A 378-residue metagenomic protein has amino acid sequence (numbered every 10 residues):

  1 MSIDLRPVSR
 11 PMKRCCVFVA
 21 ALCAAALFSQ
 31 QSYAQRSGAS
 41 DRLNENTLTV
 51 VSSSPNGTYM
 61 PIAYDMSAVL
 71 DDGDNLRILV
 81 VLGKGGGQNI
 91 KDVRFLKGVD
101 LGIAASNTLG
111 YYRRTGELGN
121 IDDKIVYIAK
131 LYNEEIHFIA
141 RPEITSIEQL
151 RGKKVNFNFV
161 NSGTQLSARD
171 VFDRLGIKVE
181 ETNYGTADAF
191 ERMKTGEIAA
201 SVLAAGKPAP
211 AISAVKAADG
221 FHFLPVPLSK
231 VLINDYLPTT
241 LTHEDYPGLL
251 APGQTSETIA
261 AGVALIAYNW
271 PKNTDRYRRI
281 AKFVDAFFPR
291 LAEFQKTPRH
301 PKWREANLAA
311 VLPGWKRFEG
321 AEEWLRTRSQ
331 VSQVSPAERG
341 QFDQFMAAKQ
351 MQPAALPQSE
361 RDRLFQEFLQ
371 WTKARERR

Functional and structural regions predicted by a protein language model:
M1-K13: N-terminal secretory signal peptides that target proteins for export/translocation
C16-L27: Bacterial N-terminal signal peptides
Q35-I103: N-terminal (or domain-start) structured segment
E45-L70, I78, E134-E191, T195: Bilobed "Venus flytrap"/periplasmic-binding protein-like clamshell domains and structurally analogous long
S67-A68, L79-N120, D188-R192, P208-K216: Pocket-flanking alpha-helical
S106-N107, G116, I177-D275: Pocket-lining segment of extracytoplasmic ligand-binding domains
V160-V171, P238-P313: Ligand-binding clefts/hinges and TM-proximal coupling segments of bilobed small-molecule sensing domains
D188, A205-D219, F223, N269 (+1 more regions): An extracytoplasmic/periplasmic, membrane-proximal ligand-sensing/linker region
